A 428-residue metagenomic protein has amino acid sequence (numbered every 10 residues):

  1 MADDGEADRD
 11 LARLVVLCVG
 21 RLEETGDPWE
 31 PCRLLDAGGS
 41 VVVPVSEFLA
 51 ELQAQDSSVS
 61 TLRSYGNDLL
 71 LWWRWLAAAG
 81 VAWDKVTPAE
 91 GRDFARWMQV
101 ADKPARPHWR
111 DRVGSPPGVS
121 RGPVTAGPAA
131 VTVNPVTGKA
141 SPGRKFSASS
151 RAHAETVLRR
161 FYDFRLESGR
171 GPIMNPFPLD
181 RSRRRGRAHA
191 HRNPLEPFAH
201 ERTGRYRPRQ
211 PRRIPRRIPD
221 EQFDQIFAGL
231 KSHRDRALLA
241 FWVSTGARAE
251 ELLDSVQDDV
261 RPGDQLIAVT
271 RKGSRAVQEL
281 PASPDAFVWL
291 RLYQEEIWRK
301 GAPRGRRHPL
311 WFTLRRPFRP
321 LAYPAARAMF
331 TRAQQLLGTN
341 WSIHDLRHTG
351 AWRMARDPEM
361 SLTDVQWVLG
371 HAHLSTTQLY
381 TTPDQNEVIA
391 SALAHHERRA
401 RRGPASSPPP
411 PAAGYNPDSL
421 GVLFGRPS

Functional and structural regions predicted by a protein language model:
D3-E6, H395-S428: C-terminal secondary-structure termini that scaffold catalytic or DNA-interacting sites
S46-T61, L70-L195, Q225: N-terminal core-binding DNA-recognition domain of tyrosine recombinases/integrases
R92, G171-Q225, T270-G273, T313-F318: Flexible interdomain linker/hinge and immediately adjacent N-terminus of the catalytic tyrosine-recombinase domain
Q210-A249: Basic, Lys/Arg- and aromatic-enriched nucleic-acid-binding interface segment
T245, E250, D254-V288: Conserved tyrosine-mediated DNA breakage-rejoining catalytic core shared by Y-recombinases
R271, L369-E397: Catalytic-site neighborhood detector that most strongly recognizes the C-terminal catalytic loop/helix of tyrosine
G273-L292, R307-M329: C-terminal catalytic core of Y-nucleophile DNA break-rejoin enzymes
R327-W367: Short, basic (Lys/Arg/His-rich) helix/loop patches that form interaction surfaces in the mid-to-C-terminal regions
